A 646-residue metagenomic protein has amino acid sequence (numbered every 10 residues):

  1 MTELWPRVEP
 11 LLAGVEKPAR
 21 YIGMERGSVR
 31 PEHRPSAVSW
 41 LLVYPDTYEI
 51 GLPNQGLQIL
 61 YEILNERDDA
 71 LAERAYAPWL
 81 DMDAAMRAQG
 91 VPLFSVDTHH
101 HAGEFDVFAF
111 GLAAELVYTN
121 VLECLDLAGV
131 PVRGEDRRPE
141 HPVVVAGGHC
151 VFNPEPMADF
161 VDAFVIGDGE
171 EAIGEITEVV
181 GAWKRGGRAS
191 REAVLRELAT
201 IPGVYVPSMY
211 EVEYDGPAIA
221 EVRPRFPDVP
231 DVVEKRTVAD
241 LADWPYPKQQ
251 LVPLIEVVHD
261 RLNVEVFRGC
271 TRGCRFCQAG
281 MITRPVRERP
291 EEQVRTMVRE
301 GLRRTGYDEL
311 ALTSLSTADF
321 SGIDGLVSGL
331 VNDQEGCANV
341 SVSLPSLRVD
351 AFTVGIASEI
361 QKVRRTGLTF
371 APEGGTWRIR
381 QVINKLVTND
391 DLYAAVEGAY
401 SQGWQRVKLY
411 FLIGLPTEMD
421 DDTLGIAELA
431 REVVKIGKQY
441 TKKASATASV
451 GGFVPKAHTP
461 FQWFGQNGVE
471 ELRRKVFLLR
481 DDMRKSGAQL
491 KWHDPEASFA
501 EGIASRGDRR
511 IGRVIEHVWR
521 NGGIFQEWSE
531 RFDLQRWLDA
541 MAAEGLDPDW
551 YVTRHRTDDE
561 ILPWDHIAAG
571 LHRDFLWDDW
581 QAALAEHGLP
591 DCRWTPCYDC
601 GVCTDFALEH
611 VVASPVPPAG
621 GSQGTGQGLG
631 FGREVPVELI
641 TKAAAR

Functional and structural regions predicted by a protein language model:
M1-S36, W40-L42, K485-R646: Radical SAM enzyme core and accessory elements
L12-L41, Y48-E49, P207, E213-N263 (+2 more regions): N-terminal [4Fe-4S]-dependent radical SAM core
L42-D46, L64, Q250-Q278, L302 (+2 more regions): N-terminal pre-triad scaffold of radical SAM enzymes
V43, T47, L116, R299-G451 (+1 more regions): Conserved SAM/AdoMet-binding glycine-rich loop
N54, E256-E292, D599-A613: Canonical Radical SAM [4Fe-4S] cluster-binding loop centered on the CxxxCxxC motif and its immediate flanking residues
A77-F226, A457-D508, I515-S529: Glycine-rich beta-alpha loop elements in corrinoid/cobalamin-binding modules across cobalamin-dependent enzymes
E197-V206, L315-F320, P345-A351, L412-G414 (+4 more regions): A glycine-rich phosphate-binding loop feature that marks nucleotide/adenosyl-phosphate handling sites
E335, Q381, E397-Q405, T417 (+3 more regions): C-terminal scaffold of the Radical SAM
